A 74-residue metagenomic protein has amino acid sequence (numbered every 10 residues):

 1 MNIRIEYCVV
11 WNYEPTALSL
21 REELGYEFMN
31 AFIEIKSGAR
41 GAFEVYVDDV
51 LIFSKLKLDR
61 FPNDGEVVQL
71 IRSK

Functional and structural regions predicted by a protein language model:
M1-E23, F28, A39: Short, thiol/selenol-centered motifs that function as redox-active sites or metal-ligating centers
E34-G38: Short beta-strand
F43-V45: Short beta-strand scaffold segments in enzyme catalytic cores
D48-D49: Short strand-turn-strand beta-turns centered on an Asx-Gly dipeptide
I52-K74: Non-catalytic, surface beta->alpha helical segment in thiol-disulfide oxidoreductase systems
